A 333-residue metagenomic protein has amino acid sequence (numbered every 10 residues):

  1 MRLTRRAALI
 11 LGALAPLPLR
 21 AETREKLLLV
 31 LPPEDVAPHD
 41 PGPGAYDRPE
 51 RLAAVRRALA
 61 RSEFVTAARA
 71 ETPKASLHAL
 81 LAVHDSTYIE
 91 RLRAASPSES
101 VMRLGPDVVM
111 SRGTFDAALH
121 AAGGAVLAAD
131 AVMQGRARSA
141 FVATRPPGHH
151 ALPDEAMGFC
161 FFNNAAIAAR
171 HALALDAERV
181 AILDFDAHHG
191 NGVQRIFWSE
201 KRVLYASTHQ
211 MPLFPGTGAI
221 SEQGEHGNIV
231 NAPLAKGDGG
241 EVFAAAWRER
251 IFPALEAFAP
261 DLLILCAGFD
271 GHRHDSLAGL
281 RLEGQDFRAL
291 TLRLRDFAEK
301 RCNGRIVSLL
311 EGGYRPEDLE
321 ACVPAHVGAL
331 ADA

Functional and structural regions predicted by a protein language model:
M1-L17: N-terminal secretory signal peptides and thylakoid transit peptides that target proteins across membranes
R24-A169, D176: Metal-dependent C-N hydrolase catalytic cores
P41, V126, D130, F141-K300 (+2 more regions): Conserved alpha-helical scaffold segments that buttress catalytic/binding sites
R69-A70, D261-C266, V307: Short glycine-rich phosphate-binding loop at a beta-alpha junction
R301-R305: A short helix->loop->beta-strand "cap" motif at the edges of active sites that frequently abuts
A329-A333: A charged, well-structured terminal subsegment
